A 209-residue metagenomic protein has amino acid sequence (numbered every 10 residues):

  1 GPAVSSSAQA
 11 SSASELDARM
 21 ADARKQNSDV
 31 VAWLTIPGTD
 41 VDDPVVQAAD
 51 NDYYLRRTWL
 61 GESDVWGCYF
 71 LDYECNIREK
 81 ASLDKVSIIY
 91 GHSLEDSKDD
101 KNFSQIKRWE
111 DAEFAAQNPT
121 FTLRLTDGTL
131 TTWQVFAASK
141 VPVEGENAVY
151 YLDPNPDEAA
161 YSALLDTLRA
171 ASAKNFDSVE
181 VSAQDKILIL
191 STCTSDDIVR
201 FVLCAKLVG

Functional and structural regions predicted by a protein language model:
G1-G209: Solvent-exposed, non-transmembrane regions of membrane-associated and secreted proteins
